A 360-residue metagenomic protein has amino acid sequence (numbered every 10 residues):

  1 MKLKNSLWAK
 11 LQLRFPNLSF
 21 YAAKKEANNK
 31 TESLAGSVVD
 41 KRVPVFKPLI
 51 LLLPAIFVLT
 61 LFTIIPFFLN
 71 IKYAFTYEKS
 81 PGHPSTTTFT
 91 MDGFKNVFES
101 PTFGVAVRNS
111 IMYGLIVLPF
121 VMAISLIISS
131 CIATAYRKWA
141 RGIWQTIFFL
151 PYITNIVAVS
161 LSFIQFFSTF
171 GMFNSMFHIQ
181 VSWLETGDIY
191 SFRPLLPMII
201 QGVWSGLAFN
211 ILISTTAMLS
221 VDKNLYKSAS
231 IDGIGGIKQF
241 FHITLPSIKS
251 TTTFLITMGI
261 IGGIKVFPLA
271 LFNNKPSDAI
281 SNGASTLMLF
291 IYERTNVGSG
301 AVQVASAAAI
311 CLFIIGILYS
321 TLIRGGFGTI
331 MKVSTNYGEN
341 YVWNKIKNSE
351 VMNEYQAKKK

Functional and structural regions predicted by a protein language model:
M1-R42: Short, Lys/Arg-rich, polar N-terminal cytosolic tail immediately upstream of the first transmembrane signal-anchor
P44-Y355: A structural signal for multi-pass alpha-helical bundles of membrane permease subunits that mediate small-molecule
A357-K360: Short, charged juxtamembrane terminal tails flanking transmembrane helices
